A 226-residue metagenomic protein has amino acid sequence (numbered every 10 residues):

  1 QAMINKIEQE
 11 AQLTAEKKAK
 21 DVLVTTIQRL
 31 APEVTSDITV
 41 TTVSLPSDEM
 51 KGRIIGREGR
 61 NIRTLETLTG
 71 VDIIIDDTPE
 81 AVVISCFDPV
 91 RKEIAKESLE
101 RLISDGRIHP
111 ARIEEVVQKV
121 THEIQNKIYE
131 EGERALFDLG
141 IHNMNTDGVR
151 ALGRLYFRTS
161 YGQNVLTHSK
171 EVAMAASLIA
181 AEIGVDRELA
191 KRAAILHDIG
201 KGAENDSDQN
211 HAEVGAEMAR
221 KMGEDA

Functional and structural regions predicted by a protein language model:
Q1-L30, V34, A95, I113 (+3 more regions): Long, amphipathic coiled-coil
N5-I7, L13, K17, T35-P46 (+2 more regions): Interdomain boundary/hinge elements
R29-L45, G106, H142-L155, D186-A193: Flexible hinge/switch segments at interdomain interfaces of large molecular machines
G52, D77-R91: Short glycine/threonine-rich beta-strand-turn micro-motifs
G52-E66: Short amphipathic alpha-helix segments
F87-T146: OB-fold/S1-family RNA-binding modules
E130-M174, A180-D186: Pre-Walker A segment
Y156, T167-E171, A176-A226: Divalent metal-dependent catalytic cores for phosphoryl transfer on phosphate-bearing substrates
